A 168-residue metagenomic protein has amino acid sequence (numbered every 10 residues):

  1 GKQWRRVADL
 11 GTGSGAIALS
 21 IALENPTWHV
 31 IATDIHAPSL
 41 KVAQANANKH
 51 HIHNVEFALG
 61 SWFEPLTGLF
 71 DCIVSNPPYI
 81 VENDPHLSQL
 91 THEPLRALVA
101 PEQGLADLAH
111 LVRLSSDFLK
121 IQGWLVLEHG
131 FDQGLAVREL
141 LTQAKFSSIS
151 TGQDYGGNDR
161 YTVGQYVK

Functional and structural regions predicted by a protein language model:
G1-H86, H110: Conserved SAM/SAH cofactor-binding pocket of Class I
K2, N25, I52, E93 (+2 more regions): Short, well-ordered coil/turn elements that cap or connect secondary structure elements
E56-A58, R96, S150: Structural signal for short hydrophobic segments within the conserved structured cores of catalytic domains across
S61-F63, G68, D154-G157, V167: Short, solvent-exposed coil/turn elements at secondary-structure transition points
P77, Q165-K168: C-terminal beta-strand of the catalytic ATP-binding
P77-D107: Mobile active-site "lid"/loop adjacent to the S-adenosyl-L-methionine
Q103-Q165: Conserved Class I SAM-dependent methyltransferase catalytic core
